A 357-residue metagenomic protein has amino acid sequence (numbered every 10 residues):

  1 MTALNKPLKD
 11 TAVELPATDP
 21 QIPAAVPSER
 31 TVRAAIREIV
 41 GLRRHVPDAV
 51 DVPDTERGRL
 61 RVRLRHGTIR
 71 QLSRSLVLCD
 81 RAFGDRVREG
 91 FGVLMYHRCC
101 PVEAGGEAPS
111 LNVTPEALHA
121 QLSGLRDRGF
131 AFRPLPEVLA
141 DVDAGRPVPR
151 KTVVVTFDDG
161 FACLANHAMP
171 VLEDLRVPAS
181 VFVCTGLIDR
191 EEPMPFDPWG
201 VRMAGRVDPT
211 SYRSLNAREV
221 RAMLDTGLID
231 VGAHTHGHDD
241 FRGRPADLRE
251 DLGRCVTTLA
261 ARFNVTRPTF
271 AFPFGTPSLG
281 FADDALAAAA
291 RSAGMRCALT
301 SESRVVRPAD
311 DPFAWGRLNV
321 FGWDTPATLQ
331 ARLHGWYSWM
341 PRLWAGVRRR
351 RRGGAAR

Functional and structural regions predicted by a protein language model:
T2, E14, S28-V155, C163 (+1 more regions): C-terminal active-site subregion of NodB/CE4 polysaccharide deacetylases
K6-D10: N-terminal cationic leader/targeting segments used for protein routing and processing
P20-Q21: Alpha-helix boundary/capping motif
F91-C100, R150-V153, E173-G280, W315: Metal-dependent polysaccharide deacetylase catalytic core of the NodB/CE4 family, i.e., the active-site-bearing domain
S123, M169, V220-R221: Solvent-exposed, non-membrane alpha-helical residues enriched in polar/charged side chains
G160-N166: Short acidic, Gly/Ser-rich segments with clustered Asp/Glu that frequently serve as metal-coordination loops in enzyme
H167-V171, A285-L286: A short acidic, amphipathic alpha-helical/loop segment
